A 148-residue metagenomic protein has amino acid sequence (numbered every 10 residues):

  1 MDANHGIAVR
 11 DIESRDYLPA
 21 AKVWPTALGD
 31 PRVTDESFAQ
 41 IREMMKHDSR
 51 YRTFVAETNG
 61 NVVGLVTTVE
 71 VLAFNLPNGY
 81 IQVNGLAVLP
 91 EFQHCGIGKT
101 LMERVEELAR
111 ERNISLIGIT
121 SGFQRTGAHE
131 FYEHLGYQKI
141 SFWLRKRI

Functional and structural regions predicted by a protein language model:
H5-A21: A short beta-loop-alpha structural element at the N-terminal edge of CoA-dependent acyl/N-acetyltransferase catalytic
Y17-L18, K22-E43: Conserved GNAT-fold acetyl-CoA-binding loop/helix
M45-V55, Q82, Q138: A short helix-loop-beta-strand connector motif used in the catalytic cores of GNAT acetyltransferases and, in some
V55, N61-E70, Q82, A87: Conserved beta-strand in the GNAT
L72-V83, K139-I140: A conserved beta-turn-beta hairpin within the catalytic core of GNAT-like acetyltransferases that forms part
G85-V88, H94-E107, H134: Conserved acetyl-CoA-binding loop-helix of GNAT-fold acetyltransferases
K99, F123-S141: Conserved active-site alpha-helix within GNAT-family acetyltransferase domains
M102, A109-S121: Conserved GNAT acetyl-CoA-binding A-motif
